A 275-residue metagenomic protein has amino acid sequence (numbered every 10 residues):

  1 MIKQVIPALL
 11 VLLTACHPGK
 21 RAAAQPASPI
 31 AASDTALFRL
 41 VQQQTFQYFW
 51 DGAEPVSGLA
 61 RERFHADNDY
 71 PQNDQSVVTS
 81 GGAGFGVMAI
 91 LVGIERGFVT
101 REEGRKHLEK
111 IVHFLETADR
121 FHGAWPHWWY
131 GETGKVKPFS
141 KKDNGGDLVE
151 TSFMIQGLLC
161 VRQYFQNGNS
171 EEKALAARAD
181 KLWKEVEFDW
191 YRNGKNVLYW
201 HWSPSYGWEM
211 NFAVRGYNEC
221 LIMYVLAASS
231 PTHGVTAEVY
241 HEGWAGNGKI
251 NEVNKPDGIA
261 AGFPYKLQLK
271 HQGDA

Functional and structural regions predicted by a protein language model:
M1-P26: Bacterial Sec-dependent N-terminal signal peptides
C16, A24-A275: Ser/Thr/Asn(+Pro)-rich, low-complexity disordered segments
